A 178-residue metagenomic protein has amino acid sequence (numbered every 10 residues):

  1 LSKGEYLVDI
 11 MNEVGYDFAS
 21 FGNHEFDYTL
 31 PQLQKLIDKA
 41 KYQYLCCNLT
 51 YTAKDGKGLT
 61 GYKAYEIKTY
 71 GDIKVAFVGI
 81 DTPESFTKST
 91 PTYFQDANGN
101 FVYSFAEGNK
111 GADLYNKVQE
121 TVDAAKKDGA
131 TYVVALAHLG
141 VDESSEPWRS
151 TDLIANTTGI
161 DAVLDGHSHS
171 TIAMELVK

Functional and structural regions predicted by a protein language model:
L1-K178: Acidic, metal/ion-coordinating pockets
